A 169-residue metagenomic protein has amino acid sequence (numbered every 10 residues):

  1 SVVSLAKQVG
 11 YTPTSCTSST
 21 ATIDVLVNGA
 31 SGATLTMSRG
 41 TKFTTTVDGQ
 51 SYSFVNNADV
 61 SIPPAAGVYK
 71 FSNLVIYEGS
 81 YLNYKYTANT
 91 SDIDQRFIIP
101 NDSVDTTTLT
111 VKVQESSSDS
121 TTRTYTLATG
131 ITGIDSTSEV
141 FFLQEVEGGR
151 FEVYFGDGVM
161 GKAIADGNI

Functional and structural regions predicted by a protein language model:
S1-I169: Signature of Asx- and small-polar-rich beta-strand/turn repeats characteristic of beta-solenoid architectures
